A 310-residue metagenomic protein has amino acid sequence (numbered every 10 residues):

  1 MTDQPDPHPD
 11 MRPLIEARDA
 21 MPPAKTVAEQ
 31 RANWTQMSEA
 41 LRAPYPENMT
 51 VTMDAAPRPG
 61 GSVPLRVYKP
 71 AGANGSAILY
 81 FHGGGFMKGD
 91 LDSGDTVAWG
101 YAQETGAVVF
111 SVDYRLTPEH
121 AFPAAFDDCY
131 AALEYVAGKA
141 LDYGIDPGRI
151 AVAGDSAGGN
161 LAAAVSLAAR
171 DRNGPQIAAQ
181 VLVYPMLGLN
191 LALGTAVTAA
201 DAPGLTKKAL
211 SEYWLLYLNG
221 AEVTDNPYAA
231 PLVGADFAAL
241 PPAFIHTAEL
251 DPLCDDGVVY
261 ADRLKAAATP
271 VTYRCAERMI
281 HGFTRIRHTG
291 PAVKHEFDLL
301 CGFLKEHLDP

Functional and structural regions predicted by a protein language model:
M1-V67, V223, L308-P310: A glycine/proline-hinged amphipathic helix-loop "lid/cap" segment that gates access to hydrophobic ligand pockets
G75-G84: Short beta-strand element of the alpha/beta-hydrolase
D92-S111: Short amphipathic alpha-helix adjacent to the substrate-entry channel of hydrolases
H120-D142, L300: Alpha/beta-hydrolase active-site loop
A137-V152, R172: Gly/Ser-rich "nucleophile elbow"/oxyanion-hole loop immediately N-terminal to the catalytic nucleophile in hydrolases
L167-E222: Hydrolase active-site cap/lid region
I245-T247: Short beta-strand/loop motif that positions the catalytic acidic residue of the alpha/beta-hydrolase fold
G290-P310: Catalytic active-site module of serine/aspartate enzymes centered on a nucleophile-bearing elbow/loop
